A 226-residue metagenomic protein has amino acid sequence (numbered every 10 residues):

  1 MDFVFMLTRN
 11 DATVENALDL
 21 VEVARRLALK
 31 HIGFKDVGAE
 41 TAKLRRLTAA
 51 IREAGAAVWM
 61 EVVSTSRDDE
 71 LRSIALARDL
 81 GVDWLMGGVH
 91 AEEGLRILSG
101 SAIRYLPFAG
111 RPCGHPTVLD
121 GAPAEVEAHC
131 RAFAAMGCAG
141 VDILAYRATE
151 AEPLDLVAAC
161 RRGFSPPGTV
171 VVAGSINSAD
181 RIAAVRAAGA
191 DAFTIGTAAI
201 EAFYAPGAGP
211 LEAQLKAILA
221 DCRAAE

Functional and structural regions predicted by a protein language model:
M1-W59, T65-D68, I74-G81, R131-M136 (+2 more regions): Conserved N-terminal beta1-alpha1 strand-loop-helix module at the mouth
F3-T8, K30-F34, V58-V62, W84-G87 (+4 more regions): Hydrophobic faces of well-ordered beta-strands that scaffold small-molecule active sites in alpha/beta enzyme cores
A24, I51, L98, R161-F164: A generic structural signal for well-ordered alpha-helical segments
T41-L44, E70, A91-R96, P153 (+1 more regions): Short, well-ordered alpha-helical microsegments
R45, D120-A128, A151-A158, A208-Q214: Charged helix-capping and loop-helix junction motifs
G55, V63, R67-T149, G163 (+1 more regions): Conserved anion-binding
R67-D79, D83, G121-A128, D155 (+2 more regions): Catalytic cores of alpha/beta
L80-E93, M136-E150, S175-R181, R186-L211: Glycine-rich phosphate-binding active-site loops on the catalytic face of alpha/beta enzymes
